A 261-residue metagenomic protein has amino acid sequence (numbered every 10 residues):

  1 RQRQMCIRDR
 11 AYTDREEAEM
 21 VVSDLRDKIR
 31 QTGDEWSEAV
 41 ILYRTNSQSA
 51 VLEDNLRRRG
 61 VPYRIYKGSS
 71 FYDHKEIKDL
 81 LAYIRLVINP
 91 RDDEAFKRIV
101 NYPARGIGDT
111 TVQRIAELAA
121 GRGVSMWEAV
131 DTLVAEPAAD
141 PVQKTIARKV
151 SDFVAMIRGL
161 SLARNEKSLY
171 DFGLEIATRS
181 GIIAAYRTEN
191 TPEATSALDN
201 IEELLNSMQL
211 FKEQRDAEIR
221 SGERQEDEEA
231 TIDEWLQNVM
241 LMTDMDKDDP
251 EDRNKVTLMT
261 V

Functional and structural regions predicted by a protein language model:
R1-Q4, R8-P62, R85-N89, G121 (+3 more regions): Helicase P-loop NTPase motor core
R8, R98, G159, I183-P192: Short hinge/gating elements
A11-A18, L42-N46, S70-H74, R105 (+5 more regions): Conserved phosphate/pyrophosphate-binding and hydrolysis machinery centered on Walker-type P-loop NTPases, extending
T45, R98-R105, D233-V261: Conserved helicase core region in the C-terminal RecA-like lobe
R57-V61, S69-P103: Conserved short internal alpha-helix adjacent to the catalytic or cofactor-binding core of large enzyme scaffolds
Q113-L118: C-terminal helical "lid" of AAA+/P-loop NTPase domains
A197-T243: Amphipathic alpha-helical
